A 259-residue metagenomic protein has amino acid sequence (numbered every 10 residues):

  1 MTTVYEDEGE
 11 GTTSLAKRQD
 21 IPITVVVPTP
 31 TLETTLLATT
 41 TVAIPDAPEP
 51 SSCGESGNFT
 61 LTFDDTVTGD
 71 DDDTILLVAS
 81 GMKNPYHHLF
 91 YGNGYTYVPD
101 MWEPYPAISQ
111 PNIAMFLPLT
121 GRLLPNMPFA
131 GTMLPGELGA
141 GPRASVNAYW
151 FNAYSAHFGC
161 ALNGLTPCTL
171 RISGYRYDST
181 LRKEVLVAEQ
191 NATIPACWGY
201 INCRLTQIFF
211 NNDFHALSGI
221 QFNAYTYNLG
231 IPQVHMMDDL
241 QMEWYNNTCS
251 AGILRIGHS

Functional and structural regions predicted by a protein language model:
M1-F63, T68-D72, C249-S259: Fungal extracellular Ser/Thr-rich, low-complexity intrinsically disordered regions
V42-G139: N-terminal targeting leaders for non-cytosolic proteins
S52, L61, V67, R176-S259: Terminal, low-complexity interaction segments
A144-V146, C160-N163, Q207-N212: Leucine-rich repeat
V146-S155: Extended extracellular/luminal ectodomain segments enriched in beta-structured repeat modules
G159-C168, D178-T180, I231: Extended, low-complexity, turn-rich repeat/linker tracts enriched in Gly/Pro/Ser/Thr and Asp/Glu that occur
P167-T169, C203-R204: Short, surface-exposed coil-to-beta transition loops
R171-S173: Beta-strand signatures of extracellular beta-sandwich domains
